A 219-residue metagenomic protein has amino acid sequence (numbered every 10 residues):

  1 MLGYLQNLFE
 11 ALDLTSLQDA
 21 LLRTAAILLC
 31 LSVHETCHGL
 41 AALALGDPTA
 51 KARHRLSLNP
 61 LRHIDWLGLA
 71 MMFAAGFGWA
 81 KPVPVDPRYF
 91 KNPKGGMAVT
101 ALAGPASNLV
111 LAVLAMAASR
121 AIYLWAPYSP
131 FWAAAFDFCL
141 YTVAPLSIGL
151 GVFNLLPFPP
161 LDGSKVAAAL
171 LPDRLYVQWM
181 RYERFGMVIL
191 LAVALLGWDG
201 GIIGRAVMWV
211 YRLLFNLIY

Functional and structural regions predicted by a protein language model:
M1-Y219: Hydrophobic transmembrane alpha-helices and their immediate loop junctions in multi-pass integral membrane proteins
